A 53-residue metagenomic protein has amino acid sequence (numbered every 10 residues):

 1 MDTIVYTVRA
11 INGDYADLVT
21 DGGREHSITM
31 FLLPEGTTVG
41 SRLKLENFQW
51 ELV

Functional and structural regions predicted by a protein language model:
M1, D21-G23: Glycine-centered tight beta-turn/hairpin loop motif at sheet-sheet or coil-to-beta transitions
M1-N12: Structural detector for short beta-strands of small beta-barrel domains
D14-D17: Short aromatic-glycine-enriched beta-strand elements
R24-E35: Beta-strand/loop nucleic-acid-binding surfaces
L43: Glycine/alanine-rich phosphate-binding loops at beta-alpha junctions
N47-V53: Short, Lys/Arg- and Gly-enriched loop/turn segments at beta-strand edges
